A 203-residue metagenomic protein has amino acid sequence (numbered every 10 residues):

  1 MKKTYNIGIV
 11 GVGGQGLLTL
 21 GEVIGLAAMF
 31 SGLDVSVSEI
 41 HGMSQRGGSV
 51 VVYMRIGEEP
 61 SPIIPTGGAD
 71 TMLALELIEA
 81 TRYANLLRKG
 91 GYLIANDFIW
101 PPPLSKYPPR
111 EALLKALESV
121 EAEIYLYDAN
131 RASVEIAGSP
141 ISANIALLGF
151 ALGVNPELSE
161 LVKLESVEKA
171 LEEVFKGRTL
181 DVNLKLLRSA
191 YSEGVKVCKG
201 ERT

Functional and structural regions predicted by a protein language model:
M1-T203: Active-site cofactor/cluster-binding pocket
